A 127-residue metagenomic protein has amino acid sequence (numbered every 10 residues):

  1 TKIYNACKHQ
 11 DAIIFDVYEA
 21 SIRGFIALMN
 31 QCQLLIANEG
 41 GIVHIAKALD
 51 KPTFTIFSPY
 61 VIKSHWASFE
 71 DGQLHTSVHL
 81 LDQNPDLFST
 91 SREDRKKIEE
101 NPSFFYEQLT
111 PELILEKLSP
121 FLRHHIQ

Functional and structural regions predicted by a protein language model:
T1-P59: Donor-binding and catalytic core of enzymes assembling or modifying cell-surface/extracellular glycoconjugates
K47-I126: Nucleotide-sugar donor-binding patch of glycosyltransferase catalytic domains
